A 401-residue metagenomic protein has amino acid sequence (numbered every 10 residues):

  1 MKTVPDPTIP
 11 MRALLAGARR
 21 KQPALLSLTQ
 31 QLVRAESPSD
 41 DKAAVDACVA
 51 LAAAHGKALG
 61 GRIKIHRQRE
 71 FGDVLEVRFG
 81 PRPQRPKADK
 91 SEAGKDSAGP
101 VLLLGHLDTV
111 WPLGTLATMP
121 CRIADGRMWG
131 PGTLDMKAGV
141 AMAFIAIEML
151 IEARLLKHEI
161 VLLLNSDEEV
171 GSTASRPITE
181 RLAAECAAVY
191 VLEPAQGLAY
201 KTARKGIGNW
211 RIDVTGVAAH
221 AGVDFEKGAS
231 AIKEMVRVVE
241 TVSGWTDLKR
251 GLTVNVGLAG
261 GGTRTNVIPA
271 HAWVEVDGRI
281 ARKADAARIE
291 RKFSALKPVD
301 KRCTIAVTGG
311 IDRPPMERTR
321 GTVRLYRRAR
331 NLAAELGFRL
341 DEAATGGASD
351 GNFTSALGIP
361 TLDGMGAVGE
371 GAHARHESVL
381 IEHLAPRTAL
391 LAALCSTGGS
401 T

Functional and structural regions predicted by a protein language model:
M1-A13, S37, K64-R67, G94 (+2 more regions): Metal-dependent amide/peptide-bond hydrolase catalytic core, centered on the "pita-bread" metallohydrolase fold
K2-P131, L156, G351: Acidic/His- and Gly-rich active-site-bordering loop/insert found across diverse amide/peptide-bond hydrolases
V74-R78, V189, R211: Conserved hydrophobic/aromatic beta-strand scaffold that supports enzyme active sites
R82, G94-D96, C121-R122, D135 (+5 more regions): Solvent-exposed alpha-helices and their adjacent loops that cap or buttress functional pockets in soluble metabolic
A93, S97-L164, V170, R375 (+2 more regions): Active-site metal-coordination/substrate-binding segment of hydrolases, especially metallo-dependent peptidases
L104-G105, L163-N165, Y190-E193, D213-T215 (+1 more regions): Short beta-strand segments
D108-A124, C186, A203-D213, N331: Acidic-glycine-rich active-site phosphate/pyrophosphate-binding loop
M136-K205, G399-S400: Acidic/histidine-rich catalytic neighborhood of metal-dependent amide-processing enzymes
